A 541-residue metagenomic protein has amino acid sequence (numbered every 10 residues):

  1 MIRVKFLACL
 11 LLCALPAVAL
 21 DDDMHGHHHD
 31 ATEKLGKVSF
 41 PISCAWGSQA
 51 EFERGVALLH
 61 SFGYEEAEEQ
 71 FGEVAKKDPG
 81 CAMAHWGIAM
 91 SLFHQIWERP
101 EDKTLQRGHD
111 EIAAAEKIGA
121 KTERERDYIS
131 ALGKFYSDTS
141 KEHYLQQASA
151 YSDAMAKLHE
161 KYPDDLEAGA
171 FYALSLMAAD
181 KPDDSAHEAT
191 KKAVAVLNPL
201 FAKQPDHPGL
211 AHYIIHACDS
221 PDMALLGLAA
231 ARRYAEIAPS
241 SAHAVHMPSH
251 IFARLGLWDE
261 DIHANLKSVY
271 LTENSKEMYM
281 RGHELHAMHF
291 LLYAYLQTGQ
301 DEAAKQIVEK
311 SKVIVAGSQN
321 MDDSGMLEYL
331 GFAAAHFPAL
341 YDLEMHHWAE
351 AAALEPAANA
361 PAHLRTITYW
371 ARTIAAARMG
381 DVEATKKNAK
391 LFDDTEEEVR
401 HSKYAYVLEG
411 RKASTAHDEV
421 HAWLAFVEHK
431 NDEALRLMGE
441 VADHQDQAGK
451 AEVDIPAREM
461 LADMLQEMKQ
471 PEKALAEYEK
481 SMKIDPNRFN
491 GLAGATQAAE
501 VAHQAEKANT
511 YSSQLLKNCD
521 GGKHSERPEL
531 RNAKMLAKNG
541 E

Functional and structural regions predicted by a protein language model:
G47-Q70, G133-K141, F337, V420 (+1 more regions): Alpha-helical segment of the N-proximal tetratricopeptide repeat
E51, H85, L92, D127 (+13 more regions): TPR repeat positional signature
K76, K161, F201-K203, R233-S240 (+7 more regions): Solenoid-like repeat scaffolds
C81-A82, D165-A168, D206-P208, S241 (+6 more regions): Residue-level recognition of tetratricopeptide repeat
A82, A89, F93, E101-A120 (+7 more regions): TPR/TPR-like (Sel1-like) alpha-helical repeat modules
